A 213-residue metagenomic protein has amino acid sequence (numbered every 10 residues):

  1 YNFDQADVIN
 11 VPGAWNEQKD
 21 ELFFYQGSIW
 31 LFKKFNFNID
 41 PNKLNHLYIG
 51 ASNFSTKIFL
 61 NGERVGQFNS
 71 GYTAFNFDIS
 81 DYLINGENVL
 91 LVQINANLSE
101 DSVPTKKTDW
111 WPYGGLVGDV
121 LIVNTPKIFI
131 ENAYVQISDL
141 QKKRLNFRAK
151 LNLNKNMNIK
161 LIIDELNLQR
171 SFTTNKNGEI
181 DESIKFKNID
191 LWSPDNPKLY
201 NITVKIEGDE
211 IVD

Functional and structural regions predicted by a protein language model:
Y1-K19, V89-Q93, S99-E100: Accessory carbohydrate-binding/adhesion or oligomerization-edge regions at the termini of glycan-active proteins
A6, F35, Y200: Conserved hydrophobic/aromatic pocket- or pore-lining residues that grip, position, or stack substrates in active sites
E21-F129, L153-N154: Accessory beta-strand-rich segments of carbohydrate-active enzymes
L22-Q26, I137-Q141, D190-D195: Short, solvent-exposed beta-strand/turn "edge" segments of beta-rich domains on protein surfaces
I29-L31, N45, L116, K143-L145 (+3 more regions): Hydrophobic core residues within well-ordered beta-strands of beta-rich domains
F68-S70, V135, T173-T174: Residue-level structural signal for beta-strand termini and adjacent loop
D81-E87, R148-D213: Extended acidic/polar, glycine-enriched regions that form or flank non-catalytic beta-rich accessory modules
P126-N154: Surface beta-strand/loop "capping" patches
